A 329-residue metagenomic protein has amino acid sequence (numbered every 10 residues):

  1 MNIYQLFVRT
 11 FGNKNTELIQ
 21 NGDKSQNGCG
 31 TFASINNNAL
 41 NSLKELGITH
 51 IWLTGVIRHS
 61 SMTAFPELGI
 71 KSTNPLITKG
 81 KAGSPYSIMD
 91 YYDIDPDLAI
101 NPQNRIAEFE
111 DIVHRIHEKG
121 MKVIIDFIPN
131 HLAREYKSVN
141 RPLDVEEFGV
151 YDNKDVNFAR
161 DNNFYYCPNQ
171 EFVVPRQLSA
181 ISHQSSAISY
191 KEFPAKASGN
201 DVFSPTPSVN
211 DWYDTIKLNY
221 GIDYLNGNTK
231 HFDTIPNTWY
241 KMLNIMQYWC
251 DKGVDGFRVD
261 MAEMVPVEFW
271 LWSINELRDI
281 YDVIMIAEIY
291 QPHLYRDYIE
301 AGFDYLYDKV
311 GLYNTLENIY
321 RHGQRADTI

Functional and structural regions predicted by a protein language model:
M1-K122, N130-L132, K137-R141, V145-F148 (+2 more regions): N-terminal structural segment of carbohydrate-active enzymes
N2-L6, I51-L53, V123-I125, F257 (+2 more regions): Hydrophobic faces of well-ordered beta-strands that scaffold small-molecule active sites in alpha/beta enzyme cores
R9-F11, V56, I128-N130, A262-M264 (+1 more regions): Active-site beta-loop-alpha junctions enriched in small/polar residues
F11-K24, I88-D97, S204-T234, T238-W239 (+1 more regions): Short glycine/proline-rich turn/loop motifs
G28-L43, H231-D251: Short, acidic/polar
L40, Y92, E110-H117, I125 (+3 more regions): Short, well-ordered alpha-helical packing segments
H59-I88, P129-D211, Y298-V310: Aromatic- and acidic-residue-enriched segments that line the glycan-binding/catalytic groove of carbohydrate-active
L143, A159-N162, Y166-F172, Q177 (+2 more regions): Active-site-proximal helices and loops of the catalytic beta/alpha 8
